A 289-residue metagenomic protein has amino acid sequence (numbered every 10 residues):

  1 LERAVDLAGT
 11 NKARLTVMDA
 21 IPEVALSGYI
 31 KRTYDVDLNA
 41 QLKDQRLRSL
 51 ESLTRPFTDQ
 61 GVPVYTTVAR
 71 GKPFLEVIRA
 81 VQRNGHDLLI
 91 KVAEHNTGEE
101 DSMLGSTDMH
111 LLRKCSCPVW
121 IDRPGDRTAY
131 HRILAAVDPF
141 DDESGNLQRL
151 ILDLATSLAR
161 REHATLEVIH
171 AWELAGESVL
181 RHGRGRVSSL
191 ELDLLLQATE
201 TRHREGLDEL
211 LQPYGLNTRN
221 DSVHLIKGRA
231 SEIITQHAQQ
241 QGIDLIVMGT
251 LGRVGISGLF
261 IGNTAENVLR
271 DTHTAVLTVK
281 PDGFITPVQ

Functional and structural regions predicted by a protein language model:
L1-Y34, R132-S189, N220, P281-T286: Small/aliphatic-rich secondary-structure junction motif
R3-D6, R55-K91, N96, L211-I246 (+2 more regions): Structural beta-alpha unit
K12-R14, G61, G85, S116 (+3 more regions): Glycine-centered short loops/turns at secondary-structure junctions
T16-M18, Y65-A69, W120, E167-I169 (+2 more regions): General small-molecule cofactor/ligand-binding pocket signal
D35-R48, S189-E205: A short acidic, glycine-rich active-site loop that binds or catalyzes chemistry on phosphate/adenosine moieties
I90-A93, V119-P124, V276-K280: Short beta-strand elements of ligand-binding domains
K91-H110, L245-D271, I285: Glycine-rich, Arg-bearing micro-motifs that act as flexible, cationic patches
S106-R127: Short, structured interface segments
